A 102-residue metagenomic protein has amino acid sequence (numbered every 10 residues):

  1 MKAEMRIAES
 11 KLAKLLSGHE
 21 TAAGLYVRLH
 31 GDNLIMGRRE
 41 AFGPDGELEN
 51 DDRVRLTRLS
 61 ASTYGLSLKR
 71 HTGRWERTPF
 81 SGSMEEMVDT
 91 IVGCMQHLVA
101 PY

Functional and structural regions predicted by a protein language model:
M1-E47: Negatively charged, low-complexity tracts enriched in Asp/Glu with abundant Ser/Thr
A3, G65-Y102: Mixed-charge, Lys/Arg-enriched low-complexity segments
S10, S17, S60-S62, S67 (+1 more regions): Generic serine detector
L25-L29, L34, L59-R70, A100: Broad hydrophobic/π-residue packing in well-ordered secondary structure
R28, G43, N50-D52, T72 (+1 more regions): Generic preference for flexible, low-structure residues
G37-G65: Short, conserved beta-strand/beta-arch hydrophobic-aromatic motifs that form part of recognition grooves or interface
